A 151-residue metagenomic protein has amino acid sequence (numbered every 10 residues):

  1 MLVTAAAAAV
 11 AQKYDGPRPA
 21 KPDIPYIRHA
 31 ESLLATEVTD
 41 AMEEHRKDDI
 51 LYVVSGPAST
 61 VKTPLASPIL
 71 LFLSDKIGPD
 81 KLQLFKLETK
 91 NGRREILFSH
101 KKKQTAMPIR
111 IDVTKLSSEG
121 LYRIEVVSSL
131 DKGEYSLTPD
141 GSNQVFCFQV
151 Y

Functional and structural regions predicted by a protein language model:
T4-A6: N-terminal signal peptide c-region/cleavage motif recognized by signal peptidases
A11-K102, D140-Y151: Primarily secretory-pathway and cell-envelope proteins
Q104-A106: Short beta-strand and strand-turn-strand segments in soluble, beta-rich domains
R110-T114: Beta-strand-rich interaction surfaces with strong enrichment in secreted/lumenal proteins
K115-I124: Aromatic sugar-binding surface patches on proteins that engage polysaccharides or sugar-phosphate polymers
V126-S128, K132-C147: Short, exposed beta-strand-loop hairpins at the edges of beta-sheets in extracellular/periplasmic proteins
